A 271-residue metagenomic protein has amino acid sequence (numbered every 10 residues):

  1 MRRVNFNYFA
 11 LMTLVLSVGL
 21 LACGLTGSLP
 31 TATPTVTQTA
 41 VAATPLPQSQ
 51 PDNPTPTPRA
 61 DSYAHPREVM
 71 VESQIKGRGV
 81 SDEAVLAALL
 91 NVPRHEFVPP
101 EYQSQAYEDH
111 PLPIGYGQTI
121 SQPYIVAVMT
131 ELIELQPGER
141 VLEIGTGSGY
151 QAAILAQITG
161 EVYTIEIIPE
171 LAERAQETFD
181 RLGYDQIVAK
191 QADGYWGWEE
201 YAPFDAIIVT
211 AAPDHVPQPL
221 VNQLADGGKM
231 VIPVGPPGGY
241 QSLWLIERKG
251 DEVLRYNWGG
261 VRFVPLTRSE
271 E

Functional and structural regions predicted by a protein language model:
R2-M12: Bacterial N-terminal signal peptides that target proteins for export
R2-V4, F97-P99, D226-G228: Short amphipathic alpha-helical segments with coiled-coil-like heptad repeat character
L20-A22: C-terminal motif of bacterial Sec signal peptides marking the signal peptidase cleavage site
G24-L25, P45-L142, I154, I158 (+3 more regions): Class I SAM-dependent transferase core
G24-P34: Bacterial lipoprotein signal-peptidase II cleavage site
A32-P47: Extracellular mucin-like PTS domains
E134-L254: Conserved nucleotide-cofactor-binding alpha/beta core module
